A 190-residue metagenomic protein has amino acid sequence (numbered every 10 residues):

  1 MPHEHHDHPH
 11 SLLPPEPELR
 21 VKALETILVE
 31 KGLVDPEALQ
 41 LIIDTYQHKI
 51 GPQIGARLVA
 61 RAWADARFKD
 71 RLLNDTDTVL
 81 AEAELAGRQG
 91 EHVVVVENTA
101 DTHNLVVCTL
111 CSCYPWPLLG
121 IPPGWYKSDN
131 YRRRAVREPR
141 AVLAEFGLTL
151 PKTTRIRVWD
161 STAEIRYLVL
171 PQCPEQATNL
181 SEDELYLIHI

Functional and structural regions predicted by a protein language model:
P2-I188: Terminal, compositionally biased segments used for targeting/anchoring and flexible tails
